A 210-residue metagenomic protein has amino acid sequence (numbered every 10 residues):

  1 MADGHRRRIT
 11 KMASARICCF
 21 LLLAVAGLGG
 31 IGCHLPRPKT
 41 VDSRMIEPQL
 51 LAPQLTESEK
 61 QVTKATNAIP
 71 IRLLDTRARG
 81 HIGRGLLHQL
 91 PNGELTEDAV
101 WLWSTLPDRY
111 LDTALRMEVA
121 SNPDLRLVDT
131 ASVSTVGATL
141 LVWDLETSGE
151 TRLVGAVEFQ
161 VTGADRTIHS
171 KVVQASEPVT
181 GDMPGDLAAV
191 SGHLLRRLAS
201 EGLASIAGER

Functional and structural regions predicted by a protein language model:
M1-C33: Sec-dependent bacterial lipoprotein signal peptides
G32-T105, G208-R210: A structural "domain/chain start" motif
H34-Q49, M117, S121-R166, G181: Surface-exposed short loop/turn segments
L73, G155-V161, K171-V173: A structural signal for short, well-ordered beta-strand segments
T76, T139-W143, Q174-E177: Generic short beta-strand segments
L87, N92-L102, A164-A204: Short secondary-structure boundary motifs at beta->alpha junctions and helix caps
R116, A120-D124, A199, L203-G208: Sec-exported extracytoplasmic/periplasmic mature domains
